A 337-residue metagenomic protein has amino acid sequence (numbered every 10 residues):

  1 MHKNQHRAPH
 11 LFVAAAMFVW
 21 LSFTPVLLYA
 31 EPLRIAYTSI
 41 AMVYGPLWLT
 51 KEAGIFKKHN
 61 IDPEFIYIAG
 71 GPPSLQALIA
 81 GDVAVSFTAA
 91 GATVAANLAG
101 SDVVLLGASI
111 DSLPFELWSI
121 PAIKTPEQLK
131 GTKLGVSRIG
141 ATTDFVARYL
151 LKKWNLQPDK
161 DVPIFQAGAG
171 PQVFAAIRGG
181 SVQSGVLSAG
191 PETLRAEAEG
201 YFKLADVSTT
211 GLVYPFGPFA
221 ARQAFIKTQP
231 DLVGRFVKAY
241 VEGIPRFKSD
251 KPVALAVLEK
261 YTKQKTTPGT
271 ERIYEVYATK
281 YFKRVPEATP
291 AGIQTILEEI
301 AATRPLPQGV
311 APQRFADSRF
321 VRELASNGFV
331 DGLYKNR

Functional and structural regions predicted by a protein language model:
M1-P9: N-terminal secretory signal peptides that target proteins for export/translocation
F12-P25: Bacterial N-terminal signal peptides
E31-G190, K203-V207, L212-V213: Short, glycine-/small- and polar/acidic-enriched structural segments that line small-molecule recognition paths
G91-A92, P171-Q264: Pocket-lining segment of extracytoplasmic ligand-binding domains
A141-P158, K238-R272, R314-A316, R322-L324 (+1 more regions): Ligand-binding clefts/hinges and TM-proximal coupling segments of bilobed small-molecule sensing domains
K227-Q308: Secondary-structure end/capping motifs
E298-R337: Conserved C-terminal helix/tail region of periplasmic/extracytoplasmic solute-binding proteins
